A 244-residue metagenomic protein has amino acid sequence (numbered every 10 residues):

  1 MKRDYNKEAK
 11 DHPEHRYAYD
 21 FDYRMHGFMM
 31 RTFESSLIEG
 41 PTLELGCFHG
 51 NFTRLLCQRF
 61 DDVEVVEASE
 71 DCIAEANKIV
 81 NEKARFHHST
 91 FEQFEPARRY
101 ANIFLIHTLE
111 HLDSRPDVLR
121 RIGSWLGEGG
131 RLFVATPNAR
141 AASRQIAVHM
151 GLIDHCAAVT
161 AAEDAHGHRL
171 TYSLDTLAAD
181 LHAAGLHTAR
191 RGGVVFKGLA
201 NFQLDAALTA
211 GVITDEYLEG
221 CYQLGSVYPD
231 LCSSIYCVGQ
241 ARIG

Functional and structural regions predicted by a protein language model:
M1-R98, N102-I106, L119, G193 (+3 more regions): Conserved N-terminal segment of class I S-adenosyl-L-methionine
H15-F21, D113-R121, R131-Q240: S-adenosyl-L-methionine-dependent methyltransferase catalytic module, highlighting the catalytic core
G40, G129-G130: Surface-exposed loop/turn positions
A84-H88, L105, G129, A165 (+1 more regions): Preference for short coil/turn "hinge" residues that link or interrupt alpha-helices
H107-H111: Short catalytic micro-motifs in class I SAM-dependent methyltransferases
S124: Basic phosphate/pyrophosphate-binding loop/patch that engages nucleotide-derived ligands
